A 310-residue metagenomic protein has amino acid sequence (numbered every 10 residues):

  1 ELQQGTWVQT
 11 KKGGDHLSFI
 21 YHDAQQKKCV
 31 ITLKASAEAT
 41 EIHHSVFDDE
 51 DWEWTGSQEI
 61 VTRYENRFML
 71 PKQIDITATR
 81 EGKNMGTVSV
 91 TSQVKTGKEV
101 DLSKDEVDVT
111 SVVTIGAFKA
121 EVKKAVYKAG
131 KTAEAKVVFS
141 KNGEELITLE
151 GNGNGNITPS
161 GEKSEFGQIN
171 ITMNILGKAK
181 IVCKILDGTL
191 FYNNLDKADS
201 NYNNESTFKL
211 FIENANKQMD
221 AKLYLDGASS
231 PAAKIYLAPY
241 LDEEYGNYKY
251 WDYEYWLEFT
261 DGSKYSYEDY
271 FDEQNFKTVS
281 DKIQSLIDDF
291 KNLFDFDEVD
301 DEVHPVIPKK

Functional and structural regions predicted by a protein language model:
E1-I60, Y236-K310: N-terminal "mature head" segments of proteins
L2-V138: Long, acidic/polar, low-complexity amphipathic helices and coiled-coil-like
K11-K12, K28, R63, R67 (+13 more regions): Arginine residue identity/basic-tract feature
I20, I31, I42, I60 (+13 more regions): Weak global preference for isoleucine
Y21-D23, A78-R80, I115, K141 (+3 more regions): Short acidic, glycine-rich loop/turn motifs
K83, G143-E144, G262: Detector for glycine-centered tight turns/loop "hinges" at secondary-structure junctions
T91-V94, S103-I185, T189-N194: Extended amphipathic alpha-helical coiled-coil/heptad-repeat regions
T148-D269: Intrinsically disordered, low-complexity segments enriched in Gly and acidic/Ser/Thr residues that form flexible
